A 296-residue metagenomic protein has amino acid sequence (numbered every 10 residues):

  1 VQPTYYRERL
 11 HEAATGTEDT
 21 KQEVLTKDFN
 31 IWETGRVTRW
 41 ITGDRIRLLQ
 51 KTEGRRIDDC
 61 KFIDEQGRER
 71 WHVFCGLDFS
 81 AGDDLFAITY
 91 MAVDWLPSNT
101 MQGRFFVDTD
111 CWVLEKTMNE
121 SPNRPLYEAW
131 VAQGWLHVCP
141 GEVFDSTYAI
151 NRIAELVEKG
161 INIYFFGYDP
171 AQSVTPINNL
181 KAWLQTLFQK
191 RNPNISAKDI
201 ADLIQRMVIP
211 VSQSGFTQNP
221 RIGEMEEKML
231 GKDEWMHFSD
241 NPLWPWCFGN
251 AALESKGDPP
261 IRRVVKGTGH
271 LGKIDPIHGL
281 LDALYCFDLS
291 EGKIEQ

Functional and structural regions predicted by a protein language model:
V1-V73, D83-L85, F106, D110 (+1 more regions): Non-catalytic, compositionally simple segments
T34-R39, A81-F86, W95-S98, Q172-N178 (+5 more regions): Flexible loop/turn segments at secondary-structure boundaries
D58-I63, A92-Y164: Nucleic-acid-processing active sites and adjacent nucleic-acid-binding tracks, predominantly divalent metal-dependent
F74-D78: Short hydrophobic beta-strand that contains or immediately precedes a catalytic carboxylate
F79, G167-A171, V211: Short His-Asn-centered micro-motif
G82-P97, I274-H278, D282-A283: Acidic, metal-ligating active-site segments
G160-I177: Short glycine-rich phosphate-binding loop at a beta-alpha junction
L187-I294: Metal-dependent DNA phosphodiester-chemistry modules and their immediately adjacent helices/loops in DNA-processing
